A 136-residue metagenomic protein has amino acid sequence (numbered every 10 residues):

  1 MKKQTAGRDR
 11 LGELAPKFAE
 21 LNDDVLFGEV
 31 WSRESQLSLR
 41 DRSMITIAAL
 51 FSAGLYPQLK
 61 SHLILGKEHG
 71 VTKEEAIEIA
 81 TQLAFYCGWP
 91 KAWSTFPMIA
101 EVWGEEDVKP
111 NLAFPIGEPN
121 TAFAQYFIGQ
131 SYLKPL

Functional and structural regions predicted by a protein language model:
M1-R40, A53, I64-E68, P90-F123 (+1 more regions): Acidic, glycine/proline-rich low-complexity segments that act as flexible tails and inter-domain linkers
R40-D41, Q58: Residues at the start of alpha-helices and the adjacent loop-to-helix junctions
D41-L50, I79-L83: Short, structured motif recognition centered on aromatic/hydrophobic residues
A49-L55, C87-G88: Short alpha-helix boundary/capping elements
P57-I77: Mid-chain, well-packed structural core segment of small domains
I79-L83, C87-T95: Preference for long, well-ordered alpha-helical segments
F127-L136: Short, intrinsically disordered, charge-balanced linker/junction segments flanking boundaries in proteins
